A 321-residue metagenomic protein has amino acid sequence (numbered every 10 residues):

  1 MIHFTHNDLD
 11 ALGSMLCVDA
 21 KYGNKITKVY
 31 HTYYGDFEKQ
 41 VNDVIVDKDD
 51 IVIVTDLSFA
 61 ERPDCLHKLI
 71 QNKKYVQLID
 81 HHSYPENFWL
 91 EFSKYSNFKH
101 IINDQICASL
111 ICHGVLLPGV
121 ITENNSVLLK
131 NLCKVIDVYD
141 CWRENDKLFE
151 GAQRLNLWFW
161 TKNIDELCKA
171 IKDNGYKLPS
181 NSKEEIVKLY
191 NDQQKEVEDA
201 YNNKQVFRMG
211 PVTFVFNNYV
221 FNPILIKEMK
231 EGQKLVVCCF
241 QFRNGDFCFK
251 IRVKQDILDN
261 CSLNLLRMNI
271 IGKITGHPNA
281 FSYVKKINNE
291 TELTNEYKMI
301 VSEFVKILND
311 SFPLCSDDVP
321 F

Functional and structural regions predicted by a protein language model:
M1-Q153, K162-E166, K188-F321: Replace "Mg2+/Mn2+-dependent" with "divalent metal-dependent
L155-F159, D173-G175: Amphipathic alpha-helical interface segments
E166-K172: Metal-ion/cofactor- or nucleotide/acyl-coenzyme-handling active-site neighborhoods
